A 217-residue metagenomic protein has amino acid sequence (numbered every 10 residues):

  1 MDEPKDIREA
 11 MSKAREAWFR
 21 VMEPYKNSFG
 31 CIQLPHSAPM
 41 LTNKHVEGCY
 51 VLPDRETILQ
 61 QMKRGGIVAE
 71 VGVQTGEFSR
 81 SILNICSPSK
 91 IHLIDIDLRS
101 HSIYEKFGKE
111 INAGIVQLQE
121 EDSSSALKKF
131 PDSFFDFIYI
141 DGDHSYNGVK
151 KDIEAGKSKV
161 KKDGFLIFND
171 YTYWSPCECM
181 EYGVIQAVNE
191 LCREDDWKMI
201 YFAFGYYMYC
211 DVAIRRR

Functional and structural regions predicted by a protein language model:
M1-Y139, D143-R217: A short alpha-helical cap/connector motif
